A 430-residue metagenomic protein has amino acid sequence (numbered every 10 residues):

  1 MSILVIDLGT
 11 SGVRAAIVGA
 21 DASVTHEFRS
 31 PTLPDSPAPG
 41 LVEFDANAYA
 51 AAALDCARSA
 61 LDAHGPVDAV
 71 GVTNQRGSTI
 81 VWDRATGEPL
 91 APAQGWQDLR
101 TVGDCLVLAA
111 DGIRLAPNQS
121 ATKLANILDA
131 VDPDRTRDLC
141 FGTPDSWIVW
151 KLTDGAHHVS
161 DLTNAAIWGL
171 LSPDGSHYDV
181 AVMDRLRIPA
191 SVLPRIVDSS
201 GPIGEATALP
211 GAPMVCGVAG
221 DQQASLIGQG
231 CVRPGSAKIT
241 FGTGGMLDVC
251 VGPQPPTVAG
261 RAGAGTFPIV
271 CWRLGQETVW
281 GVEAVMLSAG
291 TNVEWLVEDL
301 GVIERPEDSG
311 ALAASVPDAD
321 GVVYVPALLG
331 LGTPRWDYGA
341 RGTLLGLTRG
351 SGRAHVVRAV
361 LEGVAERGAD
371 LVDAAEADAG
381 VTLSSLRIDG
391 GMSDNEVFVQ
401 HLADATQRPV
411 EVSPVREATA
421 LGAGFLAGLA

Functional and structural regions predicted by a protein language model:
M1-A91, R137-D138, P210-G217, A375 (+1 more regions): N-terminal glycine/serine-rich phosphate-binding loop of ATP-dependent small-molecule kinases, especially carbohydrate
L4-V5, V102-H158, I167-V180, D184-R185 (+2 more regions): Active-site core segments that coordinate phosphate-bearing ligands/cofactors across diverse enzyme families
G12, R76, L193, F267 (+1 more regions): Short glycine-rich loop/turn motifs
L33-S36, L99-T101, G290: A short local loop/turn or secondary-structure capping micro-motif enriched for an aromatic residue
D45, D98, D221: Short, conserved phosphate/pyrophosphate- and ester-handling motifs at nucleotide-, phospho-/glycolipid
D62-W96, A116-N118, V149-S172, V197 (+1 more regions): Short beta-strand-loop/turn "lid" adjacent to the catalytic site in phosphate-handling enzymes
M183-G201: A conserved helix-loop-beta module that forms one wall/lid of the active-site cleft in ATP-utilizing catalytic domains
